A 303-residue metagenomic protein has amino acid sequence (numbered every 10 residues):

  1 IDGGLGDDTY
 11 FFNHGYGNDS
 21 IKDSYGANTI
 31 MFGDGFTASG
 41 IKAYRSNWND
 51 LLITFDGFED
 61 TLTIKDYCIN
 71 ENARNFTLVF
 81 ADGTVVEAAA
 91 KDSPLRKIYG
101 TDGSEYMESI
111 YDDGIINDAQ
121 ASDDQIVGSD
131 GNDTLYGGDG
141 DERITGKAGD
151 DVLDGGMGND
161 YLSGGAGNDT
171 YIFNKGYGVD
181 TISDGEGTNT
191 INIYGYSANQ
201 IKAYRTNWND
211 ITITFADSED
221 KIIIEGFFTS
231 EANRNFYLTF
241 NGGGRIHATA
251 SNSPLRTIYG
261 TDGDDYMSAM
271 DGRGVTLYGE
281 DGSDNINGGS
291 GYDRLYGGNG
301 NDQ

Functional and structural regions predicted by a protein language model:
I1-N47, F58-R74, S104-W208, S218-R234 (+1 more regions): Acidic, glycine-rich calcium-binding repeat modules characteristic of RTX/beta-roll and related beta-solenoid repeat
L51-K97, T212-T257: Low-complexity acidic/polar repeat-biased segments
V86-E87, E108, H247, T261 (+1 more regions): A diffuse structural propensity rather than consistent per-protein peaks
G100-G103, Y259-G263: Short, solvent-exposed loop/edge segments of extracellular or virion-exposed proteins
